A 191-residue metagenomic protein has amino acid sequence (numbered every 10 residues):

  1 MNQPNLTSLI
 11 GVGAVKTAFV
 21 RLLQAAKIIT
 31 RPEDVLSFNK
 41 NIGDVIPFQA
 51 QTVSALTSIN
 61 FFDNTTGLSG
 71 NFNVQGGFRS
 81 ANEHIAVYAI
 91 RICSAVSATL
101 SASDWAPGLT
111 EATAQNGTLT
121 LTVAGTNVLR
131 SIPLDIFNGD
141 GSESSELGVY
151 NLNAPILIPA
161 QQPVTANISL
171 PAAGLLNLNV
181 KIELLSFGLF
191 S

Functional and structural regions predicted by a protein language model:
M1-S191: Beta-strand-centric surfaces of beta-sandwich/beta-rich domains
